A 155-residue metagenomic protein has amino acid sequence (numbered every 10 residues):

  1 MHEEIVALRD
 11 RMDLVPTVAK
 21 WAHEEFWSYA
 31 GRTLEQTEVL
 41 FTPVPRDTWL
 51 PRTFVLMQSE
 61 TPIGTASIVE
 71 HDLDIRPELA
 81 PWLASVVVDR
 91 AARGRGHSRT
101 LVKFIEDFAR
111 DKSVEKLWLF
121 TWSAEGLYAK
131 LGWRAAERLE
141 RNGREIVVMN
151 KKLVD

Functional and structural regions predicted by a protein language model:
M1-T17, D155: Conserved N-terminal entry element of GNAT/NAT acetyltransferase domains
F26-M57, I63: Active-site rim helix/loop that mediates acceptor-substrate recognition in acyltransferases
T53-V55, T61-H71, W82, V87: Conserved beta-strand in the GNAT
A92-F104: Conserved acetyl-CoA pyrophosphate-binding loop and the N-cap/start of the following alpha-helix in GNAT-like
E115, L119-A124, E137-D155: C-terminal "cap" of GNAT-fold acetyltransferases
A129-L139: Conserved acetyl-CoA-binding loop of GNAT-fold acetyltransferases
